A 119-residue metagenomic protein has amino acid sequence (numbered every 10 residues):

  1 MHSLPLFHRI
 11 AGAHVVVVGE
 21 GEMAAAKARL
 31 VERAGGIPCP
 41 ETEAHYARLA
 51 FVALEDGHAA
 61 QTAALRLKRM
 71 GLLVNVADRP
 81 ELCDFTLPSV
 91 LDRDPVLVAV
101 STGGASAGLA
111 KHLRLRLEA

Functional and structural regions predicted by a protein language model:
M1-H45, L49: Hydrophobic, well-ordered beta-alpha structural blocks that scaffold small-molecule cofactor pockets
S3, F7, H45-Y46, V74 (+2 more regions): Glycine-rich phosphate/adenylate-binding loop
V16, A47-G57, V96-G104: Short beta-strand and adjoining strand-loop segment in the mid-core of the Rossmann-like NAD(P)-dependent dehydrogenase
E22, D78-L82, G103-G104: Short, ordered loop/turn segments at secondary-structure junctions
A24-A26, A59-A60, S106-A110: Short glycine/serine/threonine-rich phosphate/pyrophosphate-binding segments that cradle anionic phosphate groups
L49-L54, A60-L87: ADP-ribose/adenylate-binding Rossmann-like module
D92-A119: Adenosine-phosphate binding glycine-rich loop
